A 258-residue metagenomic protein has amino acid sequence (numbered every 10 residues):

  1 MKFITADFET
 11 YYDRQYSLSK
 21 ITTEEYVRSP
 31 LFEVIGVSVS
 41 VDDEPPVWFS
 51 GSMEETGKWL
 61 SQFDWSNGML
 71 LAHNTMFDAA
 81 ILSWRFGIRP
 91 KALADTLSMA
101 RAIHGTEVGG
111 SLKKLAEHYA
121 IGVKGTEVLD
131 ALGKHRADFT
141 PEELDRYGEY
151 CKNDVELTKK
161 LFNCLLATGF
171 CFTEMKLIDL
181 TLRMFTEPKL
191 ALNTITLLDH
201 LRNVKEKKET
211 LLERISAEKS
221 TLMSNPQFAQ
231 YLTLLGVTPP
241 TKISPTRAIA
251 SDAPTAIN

Functional and structural regions predicted by a protein language model:
M1-T10, R14-Y16, I21, S29-L31 (+3 more regions): Conserved "right-hand" nucleotidyltransferase catalytic core of DNA-directed polymerases
F32-V39, D43-G57, F63-L166, E174 (+1 more regions): Active-site-proximal helix-loop-helix substrate-binding element of RNase H-like nuclease domains
L60, L82-S83, A116, M184 (+2 more regions): Hydrophobic alpha-helix position signal
